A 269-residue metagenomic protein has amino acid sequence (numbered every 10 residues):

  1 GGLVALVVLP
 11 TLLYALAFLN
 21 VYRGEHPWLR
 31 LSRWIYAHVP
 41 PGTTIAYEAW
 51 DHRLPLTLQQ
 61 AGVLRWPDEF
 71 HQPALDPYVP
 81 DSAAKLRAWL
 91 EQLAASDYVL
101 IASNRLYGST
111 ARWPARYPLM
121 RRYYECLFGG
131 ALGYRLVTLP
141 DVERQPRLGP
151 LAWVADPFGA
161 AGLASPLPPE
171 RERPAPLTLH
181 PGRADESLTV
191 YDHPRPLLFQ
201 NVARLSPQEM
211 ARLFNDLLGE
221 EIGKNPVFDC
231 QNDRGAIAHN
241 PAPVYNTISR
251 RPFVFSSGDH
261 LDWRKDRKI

Functional and structural regions predicted by a protein language model:
G1-A15: Signature aromatic-anchored transmembrane alpha helix within multi-pass, membrane-resident enzymes that catalyze glycan
P10, L16, N20, P27-I269: C-terminal luminal/periplasmic domains and tails of membrane-associated envelope-modifying transferases
